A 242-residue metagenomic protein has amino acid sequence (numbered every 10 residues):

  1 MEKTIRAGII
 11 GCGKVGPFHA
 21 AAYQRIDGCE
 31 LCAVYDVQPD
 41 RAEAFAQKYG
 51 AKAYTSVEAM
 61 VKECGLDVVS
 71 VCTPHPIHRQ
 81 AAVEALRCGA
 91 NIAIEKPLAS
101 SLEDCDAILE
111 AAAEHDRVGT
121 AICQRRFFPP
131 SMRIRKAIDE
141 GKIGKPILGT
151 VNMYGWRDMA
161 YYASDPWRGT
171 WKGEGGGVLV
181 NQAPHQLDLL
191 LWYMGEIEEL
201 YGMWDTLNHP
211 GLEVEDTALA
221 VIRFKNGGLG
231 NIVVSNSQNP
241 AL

Functional and structural regions predicted by a protein language model:
M1-Y49: N-terminal Rossmann-like dinucleotide-binding module
R6, H209-E215, K225-L242: NAD(P)-dinucleotide binding in Rossmann-like oxidoreductases
H19, A51-A111: Beta-loop-alpha module in the N-terminal Rossmann-like domain of NAD(P)-dependent dehydrogenases, especially those
C29-L31, L66, P146, I197: Core-facing hydrophobic residues within beta-strands of well-ordered domains
A44-A51, A111-H115: Short, conserved SAM-binding/catalytic segment of Class I S-adenosyl-L-methionine-dependent methyltransferases
C72-T73, Y193, V233: Short, well-ordered coil/turn residues at beta-beta hairpins and beta-strand->alpha-helix junctions within
V118, R125-L212: Predominantly a Rossmann-like dinucleotide-binding segment in NAD(P)-dependent oxidoreductases
